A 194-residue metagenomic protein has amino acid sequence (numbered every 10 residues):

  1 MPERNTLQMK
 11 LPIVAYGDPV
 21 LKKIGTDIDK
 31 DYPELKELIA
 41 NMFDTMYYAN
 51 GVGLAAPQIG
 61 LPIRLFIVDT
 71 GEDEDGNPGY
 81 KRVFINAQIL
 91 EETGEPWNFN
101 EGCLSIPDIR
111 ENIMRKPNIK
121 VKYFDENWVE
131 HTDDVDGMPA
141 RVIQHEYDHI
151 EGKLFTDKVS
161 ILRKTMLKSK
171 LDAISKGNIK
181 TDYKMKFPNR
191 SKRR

Functional and structural regions predicted by a protein language model:
P2-R194: Positively charged
